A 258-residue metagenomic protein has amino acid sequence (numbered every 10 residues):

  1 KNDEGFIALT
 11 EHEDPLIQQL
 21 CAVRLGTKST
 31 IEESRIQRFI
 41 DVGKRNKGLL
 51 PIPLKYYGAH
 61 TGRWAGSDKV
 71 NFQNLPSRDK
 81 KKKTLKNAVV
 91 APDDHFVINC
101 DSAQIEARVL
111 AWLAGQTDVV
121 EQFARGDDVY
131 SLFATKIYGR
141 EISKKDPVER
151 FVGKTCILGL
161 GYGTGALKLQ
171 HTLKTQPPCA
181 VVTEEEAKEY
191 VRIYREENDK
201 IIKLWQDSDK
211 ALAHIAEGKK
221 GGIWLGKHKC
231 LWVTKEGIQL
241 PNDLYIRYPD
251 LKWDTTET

Functional and structural regions predicted by a protein language model:
K1-K144, D207-T258: Acidic, glycine-rich two-metal-ion catalytic cores of nucleic acid-processing enzymes
K1-L16, G159-A211: Extended, well-ordered alpha-helical scaffold/bundle regions in very large, multi-domain proteins
G115-Q116, Y138, F151, Q176 (+2 more regions): Generic, low-specificity signal for short hydrophobic/alpha-helical stretches with a mild N-terminal bias, encompassing
E121-Q122, G126, K144-E149, C179-E186: Short, surface-exposed helix-loop/turn micro-motifs enriched in polar/charged residues
Y130-A134, T155, A166, Q170: Generic structural marker for isolated residues within well-ordered, non-membrane alpha-helices of soluble domains
K144-G163: Amphipathic, charged-and-aliphatic alpha-helical interface segments that function as noncatalytic docking
